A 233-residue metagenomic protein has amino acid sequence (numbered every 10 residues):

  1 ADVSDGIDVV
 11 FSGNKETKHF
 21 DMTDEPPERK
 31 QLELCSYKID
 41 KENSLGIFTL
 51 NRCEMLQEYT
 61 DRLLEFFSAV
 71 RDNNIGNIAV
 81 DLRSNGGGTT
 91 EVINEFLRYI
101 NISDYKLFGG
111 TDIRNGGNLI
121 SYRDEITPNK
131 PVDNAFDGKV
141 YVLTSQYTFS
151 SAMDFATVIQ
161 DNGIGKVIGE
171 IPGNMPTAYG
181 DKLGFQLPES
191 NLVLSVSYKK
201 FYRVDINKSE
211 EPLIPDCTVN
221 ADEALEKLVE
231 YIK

Functional and structural regions predicted by a protein language model:
A1-I78, S84-G86, K106-F108, L183-L187 (+1 more regions): Flexible, low-complexity junctional segments that flank or bridge functional domains
V9, F48, V80, V140 (+2 more regions): Terminal peptide-recognition signature
R52-L56, S84-T90, R114-N115, Q146-S150 (+2 more regions): Solvent-exposed loop/turn segments at secondary-structure junctions within structured extracellular/periplasmic domains
T60-F67, I93-L97, A152-A156, Q160 (+1 more regions): Extracytoplasmic/secreted envelope proteins and their assembly/folding machinery, especially bacterial periplasmic
S68-I75, R98-Y105, T148, Q160-I164 (+1 more regions): Sec-exported extracytoplasmic/periplasmic mature domains
G87-K139, T177-Q186, Y198-Y202, S209-P212: Gly/Ser/Thr-rich loop/hinge elements
K139-D161, K166-G173: Extended C-terminal subregions enriched in glycine
K208-K233: Low-complexity, Gly/Ser/Thr/Pro-rich intrinsically disordered linker/tail segments
